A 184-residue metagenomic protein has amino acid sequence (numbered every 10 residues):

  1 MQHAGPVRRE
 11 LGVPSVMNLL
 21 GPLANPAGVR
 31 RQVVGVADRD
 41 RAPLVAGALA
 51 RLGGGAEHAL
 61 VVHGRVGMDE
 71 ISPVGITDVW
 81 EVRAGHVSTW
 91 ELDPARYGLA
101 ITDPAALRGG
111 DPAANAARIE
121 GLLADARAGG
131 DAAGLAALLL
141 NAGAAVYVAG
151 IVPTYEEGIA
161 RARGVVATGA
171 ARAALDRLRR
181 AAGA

Functional and structural regions predicted by a protein language model:
M1-A184: Glycine-rich anion-binding loops and their surrounding alpha/beta cores
